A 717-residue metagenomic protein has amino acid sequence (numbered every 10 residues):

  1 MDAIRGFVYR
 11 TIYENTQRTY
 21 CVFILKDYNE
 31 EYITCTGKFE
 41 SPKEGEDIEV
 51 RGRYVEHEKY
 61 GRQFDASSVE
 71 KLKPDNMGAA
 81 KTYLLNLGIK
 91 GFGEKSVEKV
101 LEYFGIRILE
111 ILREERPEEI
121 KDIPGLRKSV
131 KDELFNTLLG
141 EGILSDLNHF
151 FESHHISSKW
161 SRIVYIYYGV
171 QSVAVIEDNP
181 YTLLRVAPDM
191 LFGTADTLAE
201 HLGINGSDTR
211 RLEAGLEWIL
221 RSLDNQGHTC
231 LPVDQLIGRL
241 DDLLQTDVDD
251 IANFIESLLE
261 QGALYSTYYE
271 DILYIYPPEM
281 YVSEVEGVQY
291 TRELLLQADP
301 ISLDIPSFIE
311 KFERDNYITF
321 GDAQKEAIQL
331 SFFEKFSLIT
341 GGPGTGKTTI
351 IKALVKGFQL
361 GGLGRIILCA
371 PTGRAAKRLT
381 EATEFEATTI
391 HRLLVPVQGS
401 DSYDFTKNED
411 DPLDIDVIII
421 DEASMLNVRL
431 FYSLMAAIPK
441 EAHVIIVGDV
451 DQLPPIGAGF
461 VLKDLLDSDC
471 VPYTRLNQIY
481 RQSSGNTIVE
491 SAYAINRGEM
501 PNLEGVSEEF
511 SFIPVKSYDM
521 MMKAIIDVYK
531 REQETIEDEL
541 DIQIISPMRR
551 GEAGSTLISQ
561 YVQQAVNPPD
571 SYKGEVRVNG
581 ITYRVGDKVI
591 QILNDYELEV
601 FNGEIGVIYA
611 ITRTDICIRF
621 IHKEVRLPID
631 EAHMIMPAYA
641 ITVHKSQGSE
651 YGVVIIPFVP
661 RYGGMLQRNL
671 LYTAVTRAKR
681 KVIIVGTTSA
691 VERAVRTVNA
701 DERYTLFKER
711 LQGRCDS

Functional and structural regions predicted by a protein language model:
M1-N15, G52, I608: Structural detector for short beta-strands of small beta-barrel domains
Y13-L25, R613-C617: Short aromatic-glycine-enriched beta-strand elements
Y20-Y28, C35, K43-R51, E58-L273 (+1 more regions): Accessory alpha-helical DNA-binding modules that contact the DNA backbone or grooves
E152, E213, R221-S222, S266-E326: Pre-P-loop entry segment of helicase/translocase ATPase cores
F333, A353, G357, G361-G364 (+10 more regions): Conserved helicase motor core of SF1/SF2 NTP-dependent helicases
K347: Conserved lysine of the Walker
V450-L598: Conserved helicase motor core of P-loop NTPases
E604-S717: C-terminal accessory regions
